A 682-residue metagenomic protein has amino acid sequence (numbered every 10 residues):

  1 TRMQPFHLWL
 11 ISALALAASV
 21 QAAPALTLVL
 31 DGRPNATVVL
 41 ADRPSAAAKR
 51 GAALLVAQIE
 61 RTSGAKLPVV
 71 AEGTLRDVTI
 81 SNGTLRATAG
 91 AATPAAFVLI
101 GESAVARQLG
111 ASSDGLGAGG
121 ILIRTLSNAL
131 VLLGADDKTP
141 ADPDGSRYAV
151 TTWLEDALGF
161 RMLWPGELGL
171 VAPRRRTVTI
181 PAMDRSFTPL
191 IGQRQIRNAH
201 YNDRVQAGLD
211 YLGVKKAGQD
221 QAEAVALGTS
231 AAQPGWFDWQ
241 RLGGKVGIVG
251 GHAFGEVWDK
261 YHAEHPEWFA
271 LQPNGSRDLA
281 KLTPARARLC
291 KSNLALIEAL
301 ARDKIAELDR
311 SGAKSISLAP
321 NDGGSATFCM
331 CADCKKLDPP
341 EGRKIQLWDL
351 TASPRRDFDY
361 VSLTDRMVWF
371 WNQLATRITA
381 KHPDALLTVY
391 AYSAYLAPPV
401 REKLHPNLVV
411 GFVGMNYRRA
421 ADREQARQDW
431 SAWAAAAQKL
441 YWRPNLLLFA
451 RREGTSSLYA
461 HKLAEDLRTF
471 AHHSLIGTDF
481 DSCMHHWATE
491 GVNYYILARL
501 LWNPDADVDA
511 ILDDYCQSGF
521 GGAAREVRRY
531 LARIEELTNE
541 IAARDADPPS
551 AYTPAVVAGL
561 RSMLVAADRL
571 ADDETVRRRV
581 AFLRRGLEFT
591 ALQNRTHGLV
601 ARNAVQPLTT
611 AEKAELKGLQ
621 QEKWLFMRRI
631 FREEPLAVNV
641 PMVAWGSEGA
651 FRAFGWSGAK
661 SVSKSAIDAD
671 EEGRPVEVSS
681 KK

Functional and structural regions predicted by a protein language model:
W9-A13, V20-L122, A172-D184: Acidic, contiguous N-terminal accessory segments
G51-L54, Q58, S113-M367, T379 (+1 more regions): Feature activates predominantly on carbohydrate-active enzymes
I59, L300, I378, V410 (+3 more regions): Conserved, mostly hydrophobic/aromatic
K281, A295-E298, A306-L308, F412 (+3 more regions): Structured mid-domain segments that build the active-site/substrate or prosthetic-cofactor binding neighborhood
A313-S317, L386-T388, N407-G411, K439-R443 (+1 more regions): Structural preference for beta-strand elements that scaffold enzyme active sites
D338-W371, H405-R423, R499-V508: Acidic, His- and aromatic-enriched active-site or binding-groove loops in soluble protein domains that engage sugars
V368-A397, Y441-L447, T478-F480: Aromatic-lined carbohydrate-recognition surfaces of secreted/lumenal glycan-active proteins
S474, R499-K682: Catalytic domains of carbohydrate-active enzymes that cleave complex glycans
